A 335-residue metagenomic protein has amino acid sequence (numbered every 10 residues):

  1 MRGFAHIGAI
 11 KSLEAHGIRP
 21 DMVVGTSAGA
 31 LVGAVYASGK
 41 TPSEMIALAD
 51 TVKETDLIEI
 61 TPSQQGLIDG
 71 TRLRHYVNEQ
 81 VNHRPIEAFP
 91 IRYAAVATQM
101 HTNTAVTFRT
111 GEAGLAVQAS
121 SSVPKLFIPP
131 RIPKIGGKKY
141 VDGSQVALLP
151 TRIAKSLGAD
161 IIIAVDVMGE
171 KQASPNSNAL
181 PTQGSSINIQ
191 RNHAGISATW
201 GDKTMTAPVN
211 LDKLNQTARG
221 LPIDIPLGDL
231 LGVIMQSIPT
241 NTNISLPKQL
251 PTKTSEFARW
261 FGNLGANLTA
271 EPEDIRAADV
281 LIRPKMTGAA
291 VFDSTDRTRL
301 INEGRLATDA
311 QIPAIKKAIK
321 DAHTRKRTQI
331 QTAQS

Functional and structural regions predicted by a protein language model:
M1-V23, A34-S335: Patatin-like phospholipase
G25, G29: Gly/Ala-rich beta-loop-alpha elbow adjacent to hydrolase catalytic centers
